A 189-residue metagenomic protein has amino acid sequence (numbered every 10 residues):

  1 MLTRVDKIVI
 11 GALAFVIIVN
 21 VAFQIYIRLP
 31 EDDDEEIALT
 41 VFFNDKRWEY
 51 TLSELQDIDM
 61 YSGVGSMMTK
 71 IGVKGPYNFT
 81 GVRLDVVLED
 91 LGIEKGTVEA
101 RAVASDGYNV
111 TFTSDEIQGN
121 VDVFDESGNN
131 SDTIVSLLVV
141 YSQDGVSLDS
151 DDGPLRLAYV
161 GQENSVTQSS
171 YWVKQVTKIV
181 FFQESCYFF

Functional and structural regions predicted by a protein language model:
L2-F189: N-terminal intrinsically disordered, low-complexity segments enriched in P/E/S/T
